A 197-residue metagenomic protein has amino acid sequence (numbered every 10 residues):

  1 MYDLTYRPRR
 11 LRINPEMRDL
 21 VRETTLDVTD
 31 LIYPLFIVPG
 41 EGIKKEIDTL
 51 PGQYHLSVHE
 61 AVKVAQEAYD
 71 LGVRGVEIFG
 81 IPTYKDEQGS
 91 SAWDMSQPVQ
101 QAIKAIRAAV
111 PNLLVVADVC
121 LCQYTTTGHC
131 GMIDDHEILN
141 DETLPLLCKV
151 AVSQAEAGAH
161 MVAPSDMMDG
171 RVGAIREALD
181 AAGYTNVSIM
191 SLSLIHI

Functional and structural regions predicted by a protein language model:
M1-V38, G42-I43: N-terminal amphipathic alpha-helix/helix-capping segment at the start of soluble metabolic enzymes
V28-L31, G72-R74, V110-L113, G158-H160 (+1 more regions): Short, well-ordered coil/turn segments that N-cap beta-strands
L31-P34, V76-I78, V115-A117, V162-P164 (+1 more regions): Hydrophobic faces of well-ordered beta-strands that scaffold small-molecule active sites in alpha/beta enzyme cores
L35, A61, D118, Q154 (+1 more regions): Conserved, mostly hydrophobic/aromatic
K44-E60, G131-P145: Active-site mouth loops of central-metabolism enzymes
K45-Q53, R74-P98, P164-V172: Glycine-rich, proline-tolerant flexible connector loops at the mouths of alpha/beta enzymes
G89-A117, R171-S191: Alpha-helix-loop-beta-strand connector modules within alpha/beta enzyme cores
I195-I197: Conserved small/polar residues in nucleotide/adenosyl-binding loops
